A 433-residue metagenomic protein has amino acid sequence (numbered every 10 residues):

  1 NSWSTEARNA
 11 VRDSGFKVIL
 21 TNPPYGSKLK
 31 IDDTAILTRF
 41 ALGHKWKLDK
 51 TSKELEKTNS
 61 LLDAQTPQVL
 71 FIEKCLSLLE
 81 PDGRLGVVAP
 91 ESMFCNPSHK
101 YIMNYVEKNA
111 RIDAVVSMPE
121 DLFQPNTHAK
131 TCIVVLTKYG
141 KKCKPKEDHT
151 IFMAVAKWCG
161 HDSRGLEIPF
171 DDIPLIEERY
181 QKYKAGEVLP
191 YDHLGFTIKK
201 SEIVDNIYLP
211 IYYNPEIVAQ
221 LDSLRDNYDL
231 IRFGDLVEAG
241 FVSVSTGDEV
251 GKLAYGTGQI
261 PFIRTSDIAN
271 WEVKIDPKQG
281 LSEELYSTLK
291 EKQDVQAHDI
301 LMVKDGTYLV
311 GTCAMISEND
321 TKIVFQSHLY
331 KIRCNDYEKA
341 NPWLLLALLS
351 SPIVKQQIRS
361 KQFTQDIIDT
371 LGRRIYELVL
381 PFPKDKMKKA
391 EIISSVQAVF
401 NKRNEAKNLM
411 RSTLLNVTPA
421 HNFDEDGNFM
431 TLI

Functional and structural regions predicted by a protein language model:
S2-D113, E283: SAM-dependent methyltransferase catalytic-core segment centered on the flexible catalytic loop and adjoining short
Q124-D229: Flexible, glycine-/basic-rich loop-and-beta segments that form/coincide with the SAM-dependent methyltransferase
V134, K322-Y330, Q362-M387: A short glycine-rich beta-alpha junction/loop motif
L175, G234-G251, S266-A297: Sequence-specific dsDNA recognition surfaces
Y180-K252, K384-I433: Non-catalytic DNA-recognition/assembly elements of restriction-modification systems
I198, E202-V204, I211, V218-A219 (+2 more regions): Specificity-determining recognition surfaces
K252-I260, I275-L281, K292-V295, A314-S327: Short, surface-exposed loop/turn microsegments at beta-strand edges and helix-strand junctions
E291-Q293, I300-L349: A short beta-sheet element
